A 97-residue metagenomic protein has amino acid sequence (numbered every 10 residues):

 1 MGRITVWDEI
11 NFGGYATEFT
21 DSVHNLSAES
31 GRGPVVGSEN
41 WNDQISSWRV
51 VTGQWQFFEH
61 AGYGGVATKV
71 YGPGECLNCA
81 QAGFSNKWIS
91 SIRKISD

Functional and structural regions predicted by a protein language model:
M1-D97: Compact beta-sheet-dominated domain cores in extracellular/mature segments
